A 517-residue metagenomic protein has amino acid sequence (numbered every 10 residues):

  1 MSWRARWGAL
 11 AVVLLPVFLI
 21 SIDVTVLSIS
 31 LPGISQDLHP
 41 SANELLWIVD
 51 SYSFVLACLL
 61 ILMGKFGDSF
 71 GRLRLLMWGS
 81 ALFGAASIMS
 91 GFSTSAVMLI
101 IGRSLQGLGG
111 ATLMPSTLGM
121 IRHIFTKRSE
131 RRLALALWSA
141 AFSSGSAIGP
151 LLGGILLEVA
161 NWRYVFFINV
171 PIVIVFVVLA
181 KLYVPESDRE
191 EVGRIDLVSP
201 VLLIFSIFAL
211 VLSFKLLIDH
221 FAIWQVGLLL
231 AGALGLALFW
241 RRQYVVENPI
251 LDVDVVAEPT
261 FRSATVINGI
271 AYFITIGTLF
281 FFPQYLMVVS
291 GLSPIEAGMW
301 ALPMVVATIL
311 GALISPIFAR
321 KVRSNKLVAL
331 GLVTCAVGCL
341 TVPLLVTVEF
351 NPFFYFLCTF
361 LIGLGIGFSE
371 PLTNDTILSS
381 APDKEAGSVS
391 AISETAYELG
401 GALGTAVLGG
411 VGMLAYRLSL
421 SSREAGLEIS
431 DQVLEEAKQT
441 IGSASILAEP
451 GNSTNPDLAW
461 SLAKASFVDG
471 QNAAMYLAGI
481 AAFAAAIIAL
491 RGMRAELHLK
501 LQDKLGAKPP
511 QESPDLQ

Functional and structural regions predicted by a protein language model:
R6-I22, L27-I29, F221-L228, G235 (+5 more regions): 12-transmembrane solute porter fold
S30-C58, M98, I295-M299: Extracellular/periplasmic helix-loop-helix junction of adjacent transmembrane segments in MFS-like secondary
I34-S35, F66-G67, L152-A160, F214 (+4 more regions): Interfacial helix-cap and linker-helix signal at transmembrane-aqueous boundaries of multi-pass secondary transporters
H39, G71, F92-M98, A160-N161 (+3 more regions): Helix-breaking motifs and short loop linkers at transmembrane-helix boundaries and internal kinks in secondary membrane
D50-G64, M114-L118, L302-I314: Central cavity-lining transmembrane alpha-helices of secondary-active solute carriers, predominantly the Major
K65-V198, L216: Helix-loop-helix hairpins in multi-pass membrane proteins, especially solute transporters
A136, E158-I267, I274, W300: Hydrophobic transmembrane-helix bundles of small-molecule transporters
L399-R494, L499-Q517: Hydrophobic transmembrane architecture of multi-pass small-molecule transporters
